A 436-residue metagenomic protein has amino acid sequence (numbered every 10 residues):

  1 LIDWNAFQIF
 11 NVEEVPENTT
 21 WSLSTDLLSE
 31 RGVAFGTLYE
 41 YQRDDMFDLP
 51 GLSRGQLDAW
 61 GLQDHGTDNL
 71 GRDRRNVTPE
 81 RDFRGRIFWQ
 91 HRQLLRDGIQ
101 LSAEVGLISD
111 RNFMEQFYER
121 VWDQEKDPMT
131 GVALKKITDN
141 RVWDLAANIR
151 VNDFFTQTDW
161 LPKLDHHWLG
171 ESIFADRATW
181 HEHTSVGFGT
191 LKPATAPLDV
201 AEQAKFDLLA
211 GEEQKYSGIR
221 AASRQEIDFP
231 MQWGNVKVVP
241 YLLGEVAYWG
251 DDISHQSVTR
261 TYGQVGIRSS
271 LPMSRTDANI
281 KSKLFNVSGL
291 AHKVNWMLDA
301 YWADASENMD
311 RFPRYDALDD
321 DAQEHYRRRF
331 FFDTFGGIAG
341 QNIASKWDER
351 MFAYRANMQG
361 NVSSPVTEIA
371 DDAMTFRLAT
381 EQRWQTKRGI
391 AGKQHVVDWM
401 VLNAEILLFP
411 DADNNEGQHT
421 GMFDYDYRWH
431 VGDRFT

Functional and structural regions predicted by a protein language model:
L1-G51, Y118-I137, P365-D398, P410-G421: Outer-membrane beta-barrel initiation region
L1-V12, S22-S24, S29, N76-V77 (+5 more regions): Asp/Glu-centered strand-loop micro-motifs enriched in Gly/Pro and often flanked by an aromatic residue
N11-S22, L27-R75, V105-S109, D127-A146 (+3 more regions): Surface-exposed extracellular loop regions of Gram-negative outer-membrane beta-barrel proteins
G32-T37, T67-N69, N112-E115, T156-T158 (+3 more regions): A short acidic (Asp/Glu
D58-L94, S102-R120, H183-S217, S257-T261: Outer-membrane beta-barrel translocator/channel fold
F83-N112, P128-I149, F154-P162, H166 (+1 more regions): Recognizes the extracellular SEMA beta-propeller fold with strongest preference for semaphorin/plexin SEMA domains
E115-Q116, Q124, A147-N148, K281 (+1 more regions): Short linear interaction motifs
K135, D139-N140, D159, K163-T436: Outer-membrane beta-barrel translocator/pore domains, especially the C-terminal barrels of Gram-negative outer-membrane
